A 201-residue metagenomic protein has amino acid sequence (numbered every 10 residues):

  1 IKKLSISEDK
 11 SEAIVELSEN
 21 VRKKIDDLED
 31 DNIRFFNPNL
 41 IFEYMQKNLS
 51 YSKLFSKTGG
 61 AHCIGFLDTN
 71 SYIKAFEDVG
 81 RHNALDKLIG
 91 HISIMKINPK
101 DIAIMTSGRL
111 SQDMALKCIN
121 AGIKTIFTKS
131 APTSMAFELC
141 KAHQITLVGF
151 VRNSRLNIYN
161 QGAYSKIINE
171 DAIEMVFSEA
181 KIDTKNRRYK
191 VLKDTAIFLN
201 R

Functional and structural regions predicted by a protein language model:
I1-L67, K74-A75: Intrinsically disordered, low-complexity regions enriched in acidic/Ser/Thr/Pro/Gln residues
S11-A13, L156, Y189: Hydrophobic residues embedded in beta-strands of well-ordered beta-sheets
N20-V21, S71, G80, L110-S111 (+2 more regions): Short acidic/polar capping segments at secondary-structure boundaries
K24-D27, A84-L88, N169-E170: A short, polar/proline- and glycine-enriched secondary-structure boundary/capping micro-motif
Y51-K96, A103-I104: Histidine/lysine/aspartate-rich catalytic loop segments that bind and position anionic ligands
R81-Y159: Feature captures the catalytic cores and cofactor-binding loops of soluble hydro-lyases/lyases that act on carboxylate
T146-A180, L192: Acidic, glycine-rich flexible loop/linker segments
I182-N200: N-terminal low-complexity segments that are often proline-rich with Ser/Thr-Pro
